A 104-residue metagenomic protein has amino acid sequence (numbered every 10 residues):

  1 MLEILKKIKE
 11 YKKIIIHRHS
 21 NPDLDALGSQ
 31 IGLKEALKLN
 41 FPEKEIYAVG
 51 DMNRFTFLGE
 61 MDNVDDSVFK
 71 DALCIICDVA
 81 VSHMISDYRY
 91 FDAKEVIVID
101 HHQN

Functional and structural regions predicted by a protein language model:
M1-N104: Replace "Mg2+/Mn2+-dependent" with "divalent metal-dependent
